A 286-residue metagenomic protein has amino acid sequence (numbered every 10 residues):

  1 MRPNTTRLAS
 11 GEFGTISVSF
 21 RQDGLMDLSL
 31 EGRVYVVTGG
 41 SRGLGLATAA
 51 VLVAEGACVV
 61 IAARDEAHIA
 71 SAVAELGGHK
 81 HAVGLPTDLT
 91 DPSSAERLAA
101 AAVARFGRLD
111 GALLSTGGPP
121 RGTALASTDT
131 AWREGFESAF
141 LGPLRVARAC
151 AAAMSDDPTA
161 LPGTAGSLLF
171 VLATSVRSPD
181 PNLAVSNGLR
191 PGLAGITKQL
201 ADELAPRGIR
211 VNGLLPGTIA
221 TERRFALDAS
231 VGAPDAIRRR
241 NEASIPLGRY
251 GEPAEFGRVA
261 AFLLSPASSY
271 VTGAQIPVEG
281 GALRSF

Functional and structural regions predicted by a protein language model:
S17-M26, A261, T272-F286: Short C-terminal tail/terminal secondary-structure segment of NAD(P)H-dependent dehydrogenase/reductase domains
V34, S41-G43: Conserved glycine-rich cofactor-binding loop
T123-F136, N241: Substrate-binding pocket helix/loop in short-chain dehydrogenase/reductase
A152, D202-E203, S269: Alpha-helical segment proximal to the catalytic Tyr-Lys
T159-L193, T197-P206, T218-I219: Catalytic loop of short-chain dehydrogenase/reductase
A205, R210, V271-G273: Short, small/polar-rich loop/turn modules that mediate ligand/substrate recognition or access, typified
V211, L215-L227: Short, flexible catalytic-loop segment of classical short-chain dehydrogenase/reductase
